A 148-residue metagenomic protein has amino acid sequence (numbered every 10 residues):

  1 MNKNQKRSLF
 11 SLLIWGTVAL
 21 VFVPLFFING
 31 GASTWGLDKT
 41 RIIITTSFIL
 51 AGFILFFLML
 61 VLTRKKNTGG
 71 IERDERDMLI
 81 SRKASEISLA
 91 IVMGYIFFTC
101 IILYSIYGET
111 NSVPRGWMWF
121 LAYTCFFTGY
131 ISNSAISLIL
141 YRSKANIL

Functional and structural regions predicted by a protein language model:
N2, W35-T40, R76, I80 (+2 more regions): Juxtamembrane loop-transmembrane helix junctions in multi-pass integral membrane proteins, especially the extracellular
N2-S47: Long, highly hydrophobic alpha-helical transmembrane signal-anchor segments
K3-N4, M118-L148: Alpha-helical transmembrane segments and their immediate juxtamembrane interface regions
L20-G31, F57-V61, F98-E109, A135-R142: Structural signature of transmembrane alpha-helix termini at the membrane-water interface
D38-L55, L121-F126: Alpha-helical transmembrane segments
R41-T45, V92-S112: Alpha-helical transmembrane segments and their membrane-interface junctions in multi-pass membrane proteins
M59-L79: Membrane-helix interface/capping segments
A84-V92: Loop-to-transmembrane-helix entry motif
